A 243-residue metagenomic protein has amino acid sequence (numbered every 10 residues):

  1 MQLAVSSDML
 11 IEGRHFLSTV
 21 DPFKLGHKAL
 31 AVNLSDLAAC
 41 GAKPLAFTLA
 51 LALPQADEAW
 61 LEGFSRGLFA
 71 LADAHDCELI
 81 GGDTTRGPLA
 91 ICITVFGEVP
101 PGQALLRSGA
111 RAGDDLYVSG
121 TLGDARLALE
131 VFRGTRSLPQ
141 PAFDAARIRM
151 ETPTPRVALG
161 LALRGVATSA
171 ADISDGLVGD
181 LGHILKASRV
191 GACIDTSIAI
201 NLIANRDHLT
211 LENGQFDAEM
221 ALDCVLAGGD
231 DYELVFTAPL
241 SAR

Functional and structural regions predicted by a protein language model:
M1-A38: N-terminal glycine-rich phosphate/pyrophosphate-binding loops that anchor nucleotide-derived ligands and cofactors
L3, G109, V225-G228: Residue-level "contact hotspot" at macromolecular interaction interfaces
L10, K43-R133: Glycine-rich anion-binding loops of enzyme active sites
L10-T19, E98-V99, Q140-A146: Glycine/charged-rich beta-loop-alpha catalytic/anionic-binding loops adjacent to active sites
D21, P54-E78, T85-I91, F96 (+2 more regions): Glycine-/charge-enriched secondary-structure boundary and capping motifs
N33, G41, L79, G113 (+2 more regions): Residue-level signal for inorganic ion chemistry
D115-G120, T152-L177, L181: Internal active-site segments that recognize and position negatively charged phosphoryl groups and nucleotide moieties
T135-T154, N205-T210: A short, charged helix-loop
